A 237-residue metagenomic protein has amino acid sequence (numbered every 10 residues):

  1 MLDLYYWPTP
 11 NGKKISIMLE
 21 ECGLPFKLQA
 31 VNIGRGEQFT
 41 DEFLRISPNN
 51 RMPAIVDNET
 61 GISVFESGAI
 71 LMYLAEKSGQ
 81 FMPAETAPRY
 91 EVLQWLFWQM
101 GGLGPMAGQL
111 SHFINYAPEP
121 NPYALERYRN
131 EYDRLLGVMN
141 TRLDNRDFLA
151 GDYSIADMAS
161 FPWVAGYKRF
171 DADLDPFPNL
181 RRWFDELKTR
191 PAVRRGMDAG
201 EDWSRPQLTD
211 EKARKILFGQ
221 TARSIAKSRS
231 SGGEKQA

Functional and structural regions predicted by a protein language model:
M1-E126, N130, K215, S228-A237: GST-like domain detector, emphasizing the conserved glutathione-binding G-site in the N-terminal thioredoxin-like
N32, I155, G200-W203: Short, solvent-exposed turn/loop segments enriched in Gly/Ser/Thr/Pro and often Arg
G36-E37, D185, S204-P206: Short secondary-structure boundary/hinge segments and terminal tails
L74, A87, Q99-P191, G196 (+1 more regions): GST-like fold's C-terminal all-alpha helical module
L96, M197-G200: A general structural motif at alpha-helix termini
E201-A237: Acidic/histidine-enriched, glycine/proline-rich intrinsically disordered or flexible terminal extensions
